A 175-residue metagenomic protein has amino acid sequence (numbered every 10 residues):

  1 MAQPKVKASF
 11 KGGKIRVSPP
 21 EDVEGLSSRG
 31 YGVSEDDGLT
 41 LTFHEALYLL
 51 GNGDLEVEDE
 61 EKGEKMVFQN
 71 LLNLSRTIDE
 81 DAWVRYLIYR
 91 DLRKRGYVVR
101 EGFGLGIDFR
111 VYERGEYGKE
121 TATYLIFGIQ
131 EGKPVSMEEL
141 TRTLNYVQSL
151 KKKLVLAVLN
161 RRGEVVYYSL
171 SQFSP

Functional and structural regions predicted by a protein language model:
M1-P175: Long Lys/Arg-rich low-complexity intrinsically disordered regions in nucleic-acid-associated proteins
